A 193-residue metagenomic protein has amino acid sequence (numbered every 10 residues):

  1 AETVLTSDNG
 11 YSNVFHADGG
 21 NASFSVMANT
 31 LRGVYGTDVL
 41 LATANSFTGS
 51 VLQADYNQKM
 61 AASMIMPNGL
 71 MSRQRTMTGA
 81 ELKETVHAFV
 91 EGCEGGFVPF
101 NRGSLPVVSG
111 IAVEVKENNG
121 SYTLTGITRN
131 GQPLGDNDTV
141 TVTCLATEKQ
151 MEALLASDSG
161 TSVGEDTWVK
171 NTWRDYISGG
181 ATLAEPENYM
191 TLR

Functional and structural regions predicted by a protein language model:
A1-R193: Catalytic centers of hydrolytic enzymes
